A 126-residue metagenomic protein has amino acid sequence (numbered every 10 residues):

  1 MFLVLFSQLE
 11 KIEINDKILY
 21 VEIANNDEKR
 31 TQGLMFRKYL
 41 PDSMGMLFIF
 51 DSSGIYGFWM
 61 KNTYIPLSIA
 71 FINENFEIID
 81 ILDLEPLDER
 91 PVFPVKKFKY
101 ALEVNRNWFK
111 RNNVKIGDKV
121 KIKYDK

Functional and structural regions predicted by a protein language model:
M1-S7: Hydrophobic h-region of N-terminal signal peptides that target proteins for export in Gram-negative bacteria
Q8-K126: Compact, glycine-rich, soluble single-domain proteins
